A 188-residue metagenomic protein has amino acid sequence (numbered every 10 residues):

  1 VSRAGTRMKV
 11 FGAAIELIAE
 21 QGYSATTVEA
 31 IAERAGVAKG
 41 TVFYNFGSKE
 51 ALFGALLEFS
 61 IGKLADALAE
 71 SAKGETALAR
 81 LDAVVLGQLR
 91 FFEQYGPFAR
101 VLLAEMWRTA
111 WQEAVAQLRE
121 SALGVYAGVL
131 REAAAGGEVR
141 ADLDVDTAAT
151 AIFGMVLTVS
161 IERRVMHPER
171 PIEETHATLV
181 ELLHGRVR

Functional and structural regions predicted by a protein language model:
V1-Q21, A25-V37, E50-G54: Basic, helix-initiating cap at the start of DNA-binding domains
A19, F43-G47, A55, F59 (+1 more regions): Base-recognition residues in the alpha-helical recognition helix of bacterial helix-turn-helix
G40: Key DNA-contact positions within bacterial/archaeal DNA-binding proteins
A55, A69-Q94, V145-I152: Hydrophobic alpha-helical connector segments
G62-A65, Q94, W111-G136, D146-T150 (+2 more regions): Amphipathic alpha-helical packing segments from all-alpha helical-bundle domains
E70-S71, L86-E93, V101-R108, E181-R186: Helix-loop "lid/cap" segments that line or gate small-molecule binding pockets
D82-L103, Q117, G124-G128, F153: Helical hydrophobic small-molecule/effector-binding pocket
P97-A104, A134-E181: Hydrophobic/aromatic-rich alpha-helical bundle segments in the mid-to-C-terminal region
